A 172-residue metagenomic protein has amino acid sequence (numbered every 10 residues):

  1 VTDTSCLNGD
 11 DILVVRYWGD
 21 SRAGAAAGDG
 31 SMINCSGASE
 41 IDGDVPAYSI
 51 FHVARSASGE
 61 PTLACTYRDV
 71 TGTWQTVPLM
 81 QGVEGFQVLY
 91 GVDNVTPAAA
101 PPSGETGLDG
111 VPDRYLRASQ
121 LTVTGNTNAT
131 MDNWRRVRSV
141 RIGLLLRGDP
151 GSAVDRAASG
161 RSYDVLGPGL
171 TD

Functional and structural regions predicted by a protein language model:
V1-S139, G143-L145, D149-T171: N-terminal pilin/flagellin-like segments and related low-complexity appendage regions
